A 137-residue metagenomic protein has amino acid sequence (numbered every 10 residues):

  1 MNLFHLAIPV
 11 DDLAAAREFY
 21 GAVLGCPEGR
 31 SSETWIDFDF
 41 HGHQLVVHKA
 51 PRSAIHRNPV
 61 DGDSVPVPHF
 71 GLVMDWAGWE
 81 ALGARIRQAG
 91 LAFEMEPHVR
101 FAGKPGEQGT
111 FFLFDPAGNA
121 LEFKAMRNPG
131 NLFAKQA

Functional and structural regions predicted by a protein language model:
M1-A14, F70, M74, A125-A137: N-terminal beta-strand motif that seeds the catalytic metal site of vicinal oxygen chelate
M1-N2, D63-V67, K104-P105: Short glycine-enriched loop/turn motifs at secondary-structure junctions
P9-R52: Core segments of cupin and vicinal oxygen chelate
A15-A16, A77-L82: Short, conserved charged micro-motifs
T34-I36, P68, E107-F111: Short beta-strand micro-motifs in enzyme catalytic cores
V46-V47, S53-R57, P129-L132: A short local loop/turn or secondary-structure capping micro-motif enriched for an aromatic residue
P59-D75: Helix-adjacent hinge/juxtasegments
G83-A84, A89-A137: Vicinal oxygen chelate
